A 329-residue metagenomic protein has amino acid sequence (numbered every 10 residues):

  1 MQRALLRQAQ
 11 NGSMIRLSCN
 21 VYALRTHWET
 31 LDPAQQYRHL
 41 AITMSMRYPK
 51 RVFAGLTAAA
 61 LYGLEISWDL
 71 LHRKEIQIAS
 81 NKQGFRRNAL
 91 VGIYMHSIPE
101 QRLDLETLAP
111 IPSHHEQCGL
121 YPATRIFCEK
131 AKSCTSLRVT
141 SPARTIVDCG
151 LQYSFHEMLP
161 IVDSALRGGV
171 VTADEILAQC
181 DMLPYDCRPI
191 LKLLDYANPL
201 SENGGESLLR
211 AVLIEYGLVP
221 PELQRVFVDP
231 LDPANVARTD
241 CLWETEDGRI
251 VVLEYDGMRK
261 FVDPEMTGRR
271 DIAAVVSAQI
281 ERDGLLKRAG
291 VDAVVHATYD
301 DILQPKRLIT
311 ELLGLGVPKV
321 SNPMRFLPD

Functional and structural regions predicted by a protein language model:
M1-D186, M324-D329: Short gly/ser-rich loop at a beta-strand->alpha-helix junction or flexible surface loop bordering the NTP-binding
L166-D329: Surface segments flanking catalytic/ligand-binding clefts of nucleic-acid enzymes
